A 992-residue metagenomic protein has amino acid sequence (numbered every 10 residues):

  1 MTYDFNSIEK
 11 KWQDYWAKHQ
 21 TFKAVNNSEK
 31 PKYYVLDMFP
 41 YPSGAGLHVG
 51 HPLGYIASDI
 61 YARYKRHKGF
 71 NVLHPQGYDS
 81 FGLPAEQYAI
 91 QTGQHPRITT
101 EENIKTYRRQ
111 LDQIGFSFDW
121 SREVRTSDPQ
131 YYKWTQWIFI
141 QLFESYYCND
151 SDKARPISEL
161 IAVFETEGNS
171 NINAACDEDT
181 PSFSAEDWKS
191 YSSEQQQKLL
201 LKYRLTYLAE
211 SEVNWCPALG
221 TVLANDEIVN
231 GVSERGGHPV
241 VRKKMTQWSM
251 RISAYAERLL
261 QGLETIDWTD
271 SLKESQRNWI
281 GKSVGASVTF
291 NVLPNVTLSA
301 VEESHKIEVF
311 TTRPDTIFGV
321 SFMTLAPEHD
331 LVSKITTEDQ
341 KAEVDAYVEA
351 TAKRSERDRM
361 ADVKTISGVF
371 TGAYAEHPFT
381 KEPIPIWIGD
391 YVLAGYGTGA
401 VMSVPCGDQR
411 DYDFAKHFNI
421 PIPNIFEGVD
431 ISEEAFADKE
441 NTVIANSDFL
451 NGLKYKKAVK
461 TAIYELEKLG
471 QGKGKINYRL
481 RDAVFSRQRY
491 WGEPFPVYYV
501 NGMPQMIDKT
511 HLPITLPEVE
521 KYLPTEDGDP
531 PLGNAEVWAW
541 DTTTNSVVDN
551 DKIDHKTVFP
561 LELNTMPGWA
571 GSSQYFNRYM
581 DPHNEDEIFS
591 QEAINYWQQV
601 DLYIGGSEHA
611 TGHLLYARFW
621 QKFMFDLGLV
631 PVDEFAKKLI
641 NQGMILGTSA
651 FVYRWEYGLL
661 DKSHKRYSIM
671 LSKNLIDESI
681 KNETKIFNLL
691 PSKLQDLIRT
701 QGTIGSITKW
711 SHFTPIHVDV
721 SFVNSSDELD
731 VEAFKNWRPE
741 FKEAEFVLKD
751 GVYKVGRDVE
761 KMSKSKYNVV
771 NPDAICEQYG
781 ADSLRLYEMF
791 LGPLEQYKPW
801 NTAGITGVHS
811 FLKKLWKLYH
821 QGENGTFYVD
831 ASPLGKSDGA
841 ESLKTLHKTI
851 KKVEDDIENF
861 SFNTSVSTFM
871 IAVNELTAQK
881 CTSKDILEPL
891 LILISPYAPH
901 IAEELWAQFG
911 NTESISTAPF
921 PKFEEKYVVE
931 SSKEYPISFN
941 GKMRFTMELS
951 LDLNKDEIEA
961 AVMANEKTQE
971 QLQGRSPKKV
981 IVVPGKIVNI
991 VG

Functional and structural regions predicted by a protein language model:
M1-K32, A326-H329, E338-A342, V401 (+14 more regions): Basic, alpha-helical terminal appendages of large translation-related enzymes
M1-L36, R66-P75, T99-K105, W268 (+2 more regions): Conserved oxyanion/phosphate-binding beta-strand-loop segments in alpha/beta enzyme cores
T2, K11, Y15-H19, T92-V296 (+9 more regions): Residue patterns forming the tRNA-binding/recognition surfaces of aminoacyl-tRNA synthetases and related DALR
V25-P96, T100, V124-T135, T311-T312 (+2 more regions): N-terminal catalytic cores of NTP/NDP-binding nucleotidyl/phosphoryl-transfer enzymes
S58, N71, H329-D430, E434: Catalytic alpha/beta core of large soluble enzyme barrels
D150, K202, Y207-N214, K282 (+4 more regions): Helix-rich, typically C-terminal accessory recognition domains appended to large enzymatic cores
V301-K306, G835-D838: A cross-taxon signal for low-complexity, glycine/charged-rich
K416-F418, I422, F426-I431, F485 (+3 more regions): Catalytic adenosine-cofactor/nucleotide-binding cores of aminoacyl-tRNA synthetases and other
